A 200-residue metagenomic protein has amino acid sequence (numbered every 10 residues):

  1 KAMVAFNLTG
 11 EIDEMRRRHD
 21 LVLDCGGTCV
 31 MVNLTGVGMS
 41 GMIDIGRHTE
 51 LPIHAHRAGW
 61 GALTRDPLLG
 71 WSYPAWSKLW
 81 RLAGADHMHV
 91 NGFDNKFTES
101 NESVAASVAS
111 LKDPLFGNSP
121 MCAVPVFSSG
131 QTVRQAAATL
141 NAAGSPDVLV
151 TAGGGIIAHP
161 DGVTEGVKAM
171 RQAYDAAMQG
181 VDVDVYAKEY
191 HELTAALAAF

Functional and structural regions predicted by a protein language model:
K1, T49, L111, A143 (+2 more regions): Structural signal for hydrophobic packing residues in well-ordered secondary-structure cores of soluble enzyme domains
A2-L8, F93-N95: Glycine-rich phosphate-binding "P-loop"
L8-I12, A195: Metallocofactor- and cofactor-centric catalytic cores in central/energy metabolism, strongly enriched
D13-A152, D161, E165: Catalytic alpha/beta core domains of metabolic enzymes, predominantly
N33, I157-A158, K188: Residue-level signal for alpha-helical context at structural boundaries
K78, G162-F200: Extended, intrinsically disordered, low-complexity segments
